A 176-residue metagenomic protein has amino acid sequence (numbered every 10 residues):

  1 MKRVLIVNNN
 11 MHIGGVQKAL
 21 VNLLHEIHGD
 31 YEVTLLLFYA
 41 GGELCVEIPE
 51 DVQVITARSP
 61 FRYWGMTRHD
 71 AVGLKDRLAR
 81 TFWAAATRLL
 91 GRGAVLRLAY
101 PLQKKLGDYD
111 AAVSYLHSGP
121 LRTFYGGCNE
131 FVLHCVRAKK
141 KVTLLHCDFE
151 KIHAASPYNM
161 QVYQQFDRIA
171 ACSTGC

Functional and structural regions predicted by a protein language model:
M1-L5: Extreme N-terminal starter segment of soluble prokaryotic enzymes
I6-I13, E26-R92, C176: N-terminal strand-loop element at the rim of the active site of nucleotide-sugar-dependent glycosyltransferases
N9, L116-S118, L145-D148: Histidine-centered beta-alpha loop that forms part of the nucleotide-sugar donor binding/catalytic region in diverse
Q17-N22: A conserved mid-protein helix/loop that constitutes part of the nucleotide-sugar donor-binding site
A84-R92, Y100-F124: Short N-terminal targeting/anchoring amphipathic segment
L106, V132-A138, M160-Q165: Short, conserved loop/helix-junction motifs that constitute active-site signature segments in enzyme catalytic cores
F124, C128-N129, H146-Q165: Nucleotide-sugar donor phosphate/pyrophosphate-binding loop at the beta->alpha transition of glycosyltransferases
D167-C176: A short, active-site helix/loop in glycosyltransferases that binds the activated sugar's phosphate group
